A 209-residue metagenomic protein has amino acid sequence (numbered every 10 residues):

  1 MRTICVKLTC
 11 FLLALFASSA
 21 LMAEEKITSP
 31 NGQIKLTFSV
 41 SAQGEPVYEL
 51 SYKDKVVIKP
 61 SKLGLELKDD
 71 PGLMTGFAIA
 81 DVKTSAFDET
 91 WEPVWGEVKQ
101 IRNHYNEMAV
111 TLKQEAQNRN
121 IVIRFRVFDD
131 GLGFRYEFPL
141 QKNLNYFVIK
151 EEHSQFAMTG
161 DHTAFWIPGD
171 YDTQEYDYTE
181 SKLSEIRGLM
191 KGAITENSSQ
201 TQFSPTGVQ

Functional and structural regions predicted by a protein language model:
M1-V6: N-terminal secretory signal peptides that target proteins for export/translocation
K7-S18: Bacterial N-terminal signal peptides
S19-A20, P30: Compositionally biased regions
L21-E25: Boundary at the C-terminal end of the N-terminal hydrophobic targeting segment
K26-Q209: N-terminal accessory beta-strand-rich subdomains and adjacent acidic, glycine-rich linkers that precede catalytic cores
